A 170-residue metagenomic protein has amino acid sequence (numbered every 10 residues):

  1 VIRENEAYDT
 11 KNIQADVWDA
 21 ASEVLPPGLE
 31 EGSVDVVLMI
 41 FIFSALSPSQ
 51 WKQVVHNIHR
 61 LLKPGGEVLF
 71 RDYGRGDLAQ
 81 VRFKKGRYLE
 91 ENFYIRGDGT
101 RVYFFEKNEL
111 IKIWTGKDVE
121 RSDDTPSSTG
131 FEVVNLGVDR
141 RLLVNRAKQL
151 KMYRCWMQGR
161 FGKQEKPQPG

Functional and structural regions predicted by a protein language model:
V1-P26: Class I SAM-dependent methyltransferase SAM/SAH-binding core
E23-V37: A short acidic, Gly/Pro-enriched loop at the edge of an enzyme's catalytic core that lines a small-molecule cofactor
L38, L69: A conserved beta-strand element that flanks and buttresses the S-adenosyl-L-methionine
I42: Hydrophobic adenine-recognition pocket in adenosine-nucleotide-binding enzymes
W51-E67: A short glycine-rich, Lys/Arg-flanked "PGG" loop and its adjoining helix->strand segment in the class I
G74-N145: C-terminal alpha-helical "lid/dimerization" subdomain adjacent to the S-adenosyl-L-methionine
D118-E120, G137, L142-G170: Core SAM-dependent methyltransferase catalytic element
